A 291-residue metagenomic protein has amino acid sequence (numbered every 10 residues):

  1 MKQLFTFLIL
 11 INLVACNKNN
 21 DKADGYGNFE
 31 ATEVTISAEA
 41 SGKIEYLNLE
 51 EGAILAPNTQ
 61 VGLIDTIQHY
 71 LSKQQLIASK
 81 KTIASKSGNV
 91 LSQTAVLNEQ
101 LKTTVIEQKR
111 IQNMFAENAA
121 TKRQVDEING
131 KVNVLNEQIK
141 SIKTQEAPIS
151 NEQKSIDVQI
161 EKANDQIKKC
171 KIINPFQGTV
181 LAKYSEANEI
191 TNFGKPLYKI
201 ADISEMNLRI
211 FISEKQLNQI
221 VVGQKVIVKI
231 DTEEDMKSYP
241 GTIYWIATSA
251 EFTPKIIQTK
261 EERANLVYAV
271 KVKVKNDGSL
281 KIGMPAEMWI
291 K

Functional and structural regions predicted by a protein language model:
M1-L10: Sec-dependent signal peptide recognition, specifically the positively charged N-region followed immediately by
N12-A15: C-terminal motif of bacterial Sec signal peptides marking the signal peptidase cleavage site
D21-D24, L71-K86, V90-S92, V96-E99 (+3 more regions): Extended amphipathic alpha-helical segments
K22-S85, E117-R123, K183-E186, S213-K215 (+3 more regions): Long, amphipathic coiled-coil "stalk"/hairpin helices in large membrane-associated assemblies
N28, E45-E50, I54-Q60, N164-Q166 (+4 more regions): Surface-exposed patches in structured soluble domains
Q60, T66-I67, P196, D202 (+2 more regions): Short, surface-exposed secondary-structure boundary micro-motifs
I210-D235, A264-M288: Surface-exposed connector loops and short turns at secondary-structure junctions
S249-K260: Short, solvent-exposed secondary-structure boundary/capping segments
